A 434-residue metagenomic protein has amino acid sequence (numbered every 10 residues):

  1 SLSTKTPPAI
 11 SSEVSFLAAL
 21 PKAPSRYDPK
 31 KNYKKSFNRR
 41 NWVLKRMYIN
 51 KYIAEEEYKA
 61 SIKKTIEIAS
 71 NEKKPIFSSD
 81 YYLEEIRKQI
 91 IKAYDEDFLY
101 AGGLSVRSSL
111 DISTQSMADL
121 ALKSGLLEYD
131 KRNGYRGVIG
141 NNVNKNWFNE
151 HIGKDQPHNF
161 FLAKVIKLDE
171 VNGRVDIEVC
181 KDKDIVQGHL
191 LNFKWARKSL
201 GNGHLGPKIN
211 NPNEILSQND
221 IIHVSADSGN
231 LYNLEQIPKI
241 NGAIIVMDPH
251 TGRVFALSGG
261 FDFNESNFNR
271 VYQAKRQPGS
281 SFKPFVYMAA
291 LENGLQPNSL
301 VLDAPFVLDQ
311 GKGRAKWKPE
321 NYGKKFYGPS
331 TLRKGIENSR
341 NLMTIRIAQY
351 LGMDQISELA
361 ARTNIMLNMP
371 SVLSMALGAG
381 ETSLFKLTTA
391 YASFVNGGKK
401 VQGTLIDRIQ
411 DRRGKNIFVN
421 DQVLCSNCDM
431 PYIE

Functional and structural regions predicted by a protein language model:
S1-A23, R87-K88, V246-F261, L291-L295 (+5 more regions): Glycine-rich, acidic and aromatic/proline-enriched surface loops and short helix-turn segments that act as binding
S1-C180, I347, A361-R362, M366-N368 (+3 more regions): Non-catalytic, structured segments within soluble enzyme domains
T4-P7, E72-S78, H250, L295-I356 (+2 more regions): Conserved catalytic neighborhood of penicillin-recognizing serine enzymes
T4-T6, L83-F98, L104, G242-Q277 (+3 more regions): Active-site beta-strand/loop architecture of penicillin-binding DD-peptidases
A23-P29, L99-L104, N267-Y272, W317-P319 (+4 more regions): Flexible glycine/proline-enriched surface loops and loop-helix/loop-strand junctions
M47, A118, T251-G252, Y272-D303 (+2 more regions): Active-site SXXK
S108, I112-Q115, D119-A121, I152-V246 (+5 more regions): A penicillin-recognizing enzyme superfamily signal
R314-P319, G352-T389, L405: Mid-domain, small-residue-enriched loop/turn segments at the edges of structured enzyme/sensor domains
